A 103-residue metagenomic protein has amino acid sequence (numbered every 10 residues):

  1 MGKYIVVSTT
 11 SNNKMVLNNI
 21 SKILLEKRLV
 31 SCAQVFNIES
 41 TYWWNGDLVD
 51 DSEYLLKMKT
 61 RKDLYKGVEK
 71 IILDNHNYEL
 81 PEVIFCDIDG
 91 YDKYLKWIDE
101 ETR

Functional and structural regions predicted by a protein language model:
M1-R103: Positively charged, small/polar-rich N-terminal and surface patches that mediate targeting and assembly and bind
